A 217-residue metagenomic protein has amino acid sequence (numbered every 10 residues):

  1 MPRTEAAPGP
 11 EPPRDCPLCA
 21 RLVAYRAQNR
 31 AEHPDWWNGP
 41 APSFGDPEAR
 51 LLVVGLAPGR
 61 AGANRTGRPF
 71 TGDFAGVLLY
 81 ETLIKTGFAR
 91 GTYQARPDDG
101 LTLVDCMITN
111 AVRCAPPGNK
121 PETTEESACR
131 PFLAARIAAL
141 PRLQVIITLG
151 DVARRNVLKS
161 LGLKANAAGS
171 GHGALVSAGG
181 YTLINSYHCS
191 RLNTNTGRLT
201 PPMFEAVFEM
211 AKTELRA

Functional and structural regions predicted by a protein language model:
P2-R216: A polyanion-binding, active-site-adjacent surface
